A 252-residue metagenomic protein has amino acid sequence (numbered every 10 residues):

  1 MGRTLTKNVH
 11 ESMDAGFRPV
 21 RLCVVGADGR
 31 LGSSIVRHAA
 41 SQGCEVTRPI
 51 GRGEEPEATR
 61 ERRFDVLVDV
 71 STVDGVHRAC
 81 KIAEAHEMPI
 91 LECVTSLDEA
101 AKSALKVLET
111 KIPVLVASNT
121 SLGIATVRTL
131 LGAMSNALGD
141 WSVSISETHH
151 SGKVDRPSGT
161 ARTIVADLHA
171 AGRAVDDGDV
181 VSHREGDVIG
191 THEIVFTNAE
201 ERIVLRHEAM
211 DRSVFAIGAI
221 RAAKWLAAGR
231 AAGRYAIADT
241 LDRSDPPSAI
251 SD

Functional and structural regions predicted by a protein language model:
G2-R18, P56-A58: A short, basic/flexible loop-to-alpha-helix module at the beginning of a structural domain
R18-R62, D74, G139-D252: C-terminal substrate-binding/catalytic lobe of Rossmann-fold NAD(P)-dependent oxidoreductases
V46, I90-L91, V114-V116: Hydrophobic beta-strand scaffold residues
R52, T95-L97, N119-S121, T148-S151: Short, ordered loop/turn segments at secondary-structure junctions
R60-V68, E84-I90: Short acidic/histidine-rich motifs immediately flanking catalytic phosphotransfer sites in two-component signaling
D74, K81, V94-V114, L122-A125 (+1 more regions): Rossmann-fold NAD(P)-binding glycine/threonine-rich loop
